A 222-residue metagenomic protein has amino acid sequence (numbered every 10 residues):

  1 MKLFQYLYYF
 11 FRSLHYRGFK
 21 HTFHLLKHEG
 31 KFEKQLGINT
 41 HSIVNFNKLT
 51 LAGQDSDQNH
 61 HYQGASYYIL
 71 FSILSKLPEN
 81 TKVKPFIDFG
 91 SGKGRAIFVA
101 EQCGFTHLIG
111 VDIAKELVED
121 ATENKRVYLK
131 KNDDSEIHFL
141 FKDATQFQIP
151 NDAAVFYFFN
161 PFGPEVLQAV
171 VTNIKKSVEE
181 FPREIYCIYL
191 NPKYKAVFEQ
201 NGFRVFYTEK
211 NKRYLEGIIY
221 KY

Functional and structural regions predicted by a protein language model:
M1-T81: S-adenosyl-L-methionine
V83-G92: Conserved class I S-adenosyl-L-methionine
G94-F98: Glycine-rich SAM-binding Motif I of class I
T106-V111: Short beta-strand element of Class I
A114: Conserved SAM/SAH-binding beta-strand->alpha-helix loop
V118-N151: S-adenosyl-L-methionine
L140-E179: Active-site segment flanking the S-adenosylmethionine/decSAM binding pocket in AdoMet-dependent transferases
E165-Y222: C-terminal substrate-binding/active-site "lid" region of AdoMet-derived donor-dependent transferases
